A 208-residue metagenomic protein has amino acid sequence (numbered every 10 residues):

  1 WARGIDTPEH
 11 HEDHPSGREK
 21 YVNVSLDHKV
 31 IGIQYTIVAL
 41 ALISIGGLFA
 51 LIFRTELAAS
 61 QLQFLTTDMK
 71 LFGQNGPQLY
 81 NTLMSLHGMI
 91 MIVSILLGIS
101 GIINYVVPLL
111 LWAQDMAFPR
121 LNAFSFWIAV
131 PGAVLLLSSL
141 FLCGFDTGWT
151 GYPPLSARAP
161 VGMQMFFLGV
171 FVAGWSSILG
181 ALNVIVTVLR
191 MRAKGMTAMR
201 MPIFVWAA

Functional and structural regions predicted by a protein language model:
W1-A208: ...captures the hydrophobic TM-helix bundle architecture rather than a specific catalytic motif, and can also fire on
